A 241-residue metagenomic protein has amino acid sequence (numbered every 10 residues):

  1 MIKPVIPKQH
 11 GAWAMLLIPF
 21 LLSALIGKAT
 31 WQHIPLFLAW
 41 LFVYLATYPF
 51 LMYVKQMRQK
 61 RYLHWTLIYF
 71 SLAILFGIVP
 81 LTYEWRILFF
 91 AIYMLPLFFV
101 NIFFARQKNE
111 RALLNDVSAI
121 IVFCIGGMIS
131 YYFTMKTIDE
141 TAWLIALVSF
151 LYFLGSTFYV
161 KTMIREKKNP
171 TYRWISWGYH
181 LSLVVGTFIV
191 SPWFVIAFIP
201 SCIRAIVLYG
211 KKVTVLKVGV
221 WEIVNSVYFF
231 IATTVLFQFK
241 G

Functional and structural regions predicted by a protein language model:
P4-G27, I120, C124-I125: The first (N-terminal) embedded transmembrane alpha-helix
P19-F20, H64-F76, S118-Y131, R173-G186 (+1 more regions): Small-residue-rich segments of transmembrane alpha-helices in multi-pass membrane proteins, especially helix faces
L21-L36, G77-F90, I125-I145, V185-W193 (+1 more regions): Helix-coil boundary and interhelical linker segments in multi-pass alpha-helical membrane proteins
H33-Y44, L88-F98, A142-Y152, W193-A205: Hydrophobic core segments of alpha-helical transmembrane domains in multi-pass membrane proteins
A46-R58, F98-A112, L154-Y172, I203-K217: C-terminal ends of transmembrane helices
I74-V79, R86, I92-S130: Intramembrane alpha-helical segments
L144-T187: A mid-sequence, solvent-exposed acidic-amphipathic segment
S182-G241: C-terminal transmembrane-bundle signature of multipass membrane proteins, characterized by strong activation on
